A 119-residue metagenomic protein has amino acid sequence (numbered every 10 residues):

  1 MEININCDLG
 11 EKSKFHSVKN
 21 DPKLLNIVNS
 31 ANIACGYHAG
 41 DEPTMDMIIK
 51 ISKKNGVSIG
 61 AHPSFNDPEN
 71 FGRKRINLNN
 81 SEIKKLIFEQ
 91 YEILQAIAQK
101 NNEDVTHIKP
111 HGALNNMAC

Functional and structural regions predicted by a protein language model:
I3-C7, A31-I33, I59-P63, T106-P110: Hydrophobic faces of well-ordered beta-strands that scaffold small-molecule active sites in alpha/beta enzyme cores
I3-S17: N-terminal basic/disordered segments at the start of proteins
D8-K12, A34-H38, S64-P68, H111-A113: Active-site beta-loop-alpha junctions enriched in small/polar residues
S13-D46: A short alpha/beta connector and helix-capping loop motif
P22-N26, M47-G60, Q99-N101: Acidic (Asp/Glu)-rich catalytic clusters
V57-N77, K109-L114: Short, charge-patterned binding micro-sites
P68-N101, H107: Glycine/small-residue-rich loop that forms an oxyanion/phosphate-binding "nest" at active or ligand-binding sites
Q99-C119: Hydrophobic, well-structured mid-protein blocks that either form specific transmembrane helices
